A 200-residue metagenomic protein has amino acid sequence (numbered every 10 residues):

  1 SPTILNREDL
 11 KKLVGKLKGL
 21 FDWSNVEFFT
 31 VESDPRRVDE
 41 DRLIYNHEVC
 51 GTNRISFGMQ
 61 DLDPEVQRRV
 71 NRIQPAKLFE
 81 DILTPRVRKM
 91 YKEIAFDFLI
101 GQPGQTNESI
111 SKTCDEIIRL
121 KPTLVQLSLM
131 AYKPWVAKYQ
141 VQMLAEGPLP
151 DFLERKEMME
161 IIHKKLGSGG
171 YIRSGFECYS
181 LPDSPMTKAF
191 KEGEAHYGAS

Functional and structural regions predicted by a protein language model:
S1-K164: Conserved non-cysteine loop/helix-boundary elements of the Radical SAM core domain that shape
M143-S200: A C-terminal junction/extension of Radical SAM enzymes
